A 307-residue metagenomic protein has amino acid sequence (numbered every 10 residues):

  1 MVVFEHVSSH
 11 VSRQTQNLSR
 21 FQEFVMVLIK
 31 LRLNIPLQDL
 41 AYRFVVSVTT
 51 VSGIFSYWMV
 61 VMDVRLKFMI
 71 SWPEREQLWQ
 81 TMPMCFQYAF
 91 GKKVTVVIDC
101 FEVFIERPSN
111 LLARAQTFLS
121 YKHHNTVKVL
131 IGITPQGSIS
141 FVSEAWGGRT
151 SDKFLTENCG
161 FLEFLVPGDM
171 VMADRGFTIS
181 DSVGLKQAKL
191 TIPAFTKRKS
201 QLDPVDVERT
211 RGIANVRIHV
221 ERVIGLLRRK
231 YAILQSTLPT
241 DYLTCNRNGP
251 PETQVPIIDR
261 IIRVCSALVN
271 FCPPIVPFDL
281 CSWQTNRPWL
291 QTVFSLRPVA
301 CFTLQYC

Functional and structural regions predicted by a protein language model:
M1-Q22: Short, Lys/Arg-enriched anionic-surface-contact patches
S19-E23, L33, L37-C307: Short, well-ordered secondary-structure "scaffold" segments embedded in the functional core of diverse domains
I29-K30: Short helix-to-turn junction characteristic of helix-turn-helix DNA-binding domains, especially the helix
